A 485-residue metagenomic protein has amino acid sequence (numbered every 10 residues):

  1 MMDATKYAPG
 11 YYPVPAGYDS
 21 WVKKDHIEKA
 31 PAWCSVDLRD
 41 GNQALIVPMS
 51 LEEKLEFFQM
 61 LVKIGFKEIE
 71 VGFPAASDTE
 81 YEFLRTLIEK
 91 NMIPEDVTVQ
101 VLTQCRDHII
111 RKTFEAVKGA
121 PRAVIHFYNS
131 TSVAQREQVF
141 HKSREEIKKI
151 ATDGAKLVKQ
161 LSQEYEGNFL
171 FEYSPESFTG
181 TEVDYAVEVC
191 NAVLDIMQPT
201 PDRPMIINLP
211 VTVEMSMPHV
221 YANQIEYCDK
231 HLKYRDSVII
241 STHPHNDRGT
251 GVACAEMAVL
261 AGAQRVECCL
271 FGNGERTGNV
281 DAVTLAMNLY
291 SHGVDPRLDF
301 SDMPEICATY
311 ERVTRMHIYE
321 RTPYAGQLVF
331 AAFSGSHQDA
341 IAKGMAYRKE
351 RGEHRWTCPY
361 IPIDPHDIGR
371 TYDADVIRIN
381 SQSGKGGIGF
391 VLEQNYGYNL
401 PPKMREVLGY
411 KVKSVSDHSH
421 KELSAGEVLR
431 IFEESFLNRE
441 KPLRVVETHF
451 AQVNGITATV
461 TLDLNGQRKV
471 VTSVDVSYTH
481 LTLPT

Functional and structural regions predicted by a protein language model:
M2-R39, G293-V474: A mid-to-C-terminal "edge-of-domain" accessory segment
K23-I46, H126-F140, F169-E172: N-terminal small/glycine-rich loop or linker at the start of catalytic domains across soluble metabolic enzymes
D37-E53, L102-C105, V139-K142, S177-T181 (+1 more regions): Active-site mouth loops of central-metabolism enzymes
E52-I64, D107, R111-V133, K142-F171 (+1 more regions): Alpha/beta enzyme core
K67-E89, S132-Q138, E176-F178, L209-S216: Glycine-rich, proline-tolerant flexible connector loops at the mouths of alpha/beta enzymes
Y81-Q100, I225-S237: Alpha-helix-loop-beta-strand connector modules within alpha/beta enzyme cores
I109-T113, Y185, G249-L260: Catalytic cores of alpha/beta
T479-T485: Conserved small/polar residues in nucleotide/adenosyl-binding loops
